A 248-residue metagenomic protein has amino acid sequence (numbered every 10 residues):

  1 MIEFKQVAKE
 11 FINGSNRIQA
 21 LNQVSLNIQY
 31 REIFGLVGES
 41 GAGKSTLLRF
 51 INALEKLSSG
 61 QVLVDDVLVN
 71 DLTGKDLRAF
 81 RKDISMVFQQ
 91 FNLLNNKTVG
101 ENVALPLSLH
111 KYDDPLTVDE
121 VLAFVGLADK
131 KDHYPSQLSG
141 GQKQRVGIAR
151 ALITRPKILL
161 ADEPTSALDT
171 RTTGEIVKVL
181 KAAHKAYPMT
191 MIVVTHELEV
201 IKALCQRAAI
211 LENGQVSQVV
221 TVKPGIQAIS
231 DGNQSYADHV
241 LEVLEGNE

Functional and structural regions predicted by a protein language model:
I2, A8-V24, I28-V200, L204-N213 (+1 more regions): ABC family nucleotide-binding domain
Q215-L241: Conserved beta-strand-loop-alpha-helix hinge in the C-terminal portion of ABC ATPase nucleotide-binding domains
